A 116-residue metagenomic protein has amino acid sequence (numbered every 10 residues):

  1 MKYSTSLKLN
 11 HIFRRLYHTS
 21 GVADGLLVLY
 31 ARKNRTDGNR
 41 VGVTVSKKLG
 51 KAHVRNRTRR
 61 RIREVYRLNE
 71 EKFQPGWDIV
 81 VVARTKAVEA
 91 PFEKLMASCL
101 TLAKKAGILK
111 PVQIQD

Functional and structural regions predicted by a protein language model:
M1-D116: Positively charged, solvent-exposed patches that mediate nucleic-acid binding
